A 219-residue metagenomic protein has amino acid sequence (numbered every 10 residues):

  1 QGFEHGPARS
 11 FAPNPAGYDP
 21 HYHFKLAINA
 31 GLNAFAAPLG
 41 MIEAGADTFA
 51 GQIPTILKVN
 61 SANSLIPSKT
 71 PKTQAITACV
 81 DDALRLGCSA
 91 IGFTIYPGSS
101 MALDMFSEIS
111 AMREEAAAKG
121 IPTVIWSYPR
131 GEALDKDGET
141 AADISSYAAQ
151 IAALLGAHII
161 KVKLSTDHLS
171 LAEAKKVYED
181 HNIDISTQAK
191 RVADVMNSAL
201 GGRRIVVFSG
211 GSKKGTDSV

Functional and structural regions predicted by a protein language model:
F3-G210, S218-V219: Alpha/beta enzyme core
